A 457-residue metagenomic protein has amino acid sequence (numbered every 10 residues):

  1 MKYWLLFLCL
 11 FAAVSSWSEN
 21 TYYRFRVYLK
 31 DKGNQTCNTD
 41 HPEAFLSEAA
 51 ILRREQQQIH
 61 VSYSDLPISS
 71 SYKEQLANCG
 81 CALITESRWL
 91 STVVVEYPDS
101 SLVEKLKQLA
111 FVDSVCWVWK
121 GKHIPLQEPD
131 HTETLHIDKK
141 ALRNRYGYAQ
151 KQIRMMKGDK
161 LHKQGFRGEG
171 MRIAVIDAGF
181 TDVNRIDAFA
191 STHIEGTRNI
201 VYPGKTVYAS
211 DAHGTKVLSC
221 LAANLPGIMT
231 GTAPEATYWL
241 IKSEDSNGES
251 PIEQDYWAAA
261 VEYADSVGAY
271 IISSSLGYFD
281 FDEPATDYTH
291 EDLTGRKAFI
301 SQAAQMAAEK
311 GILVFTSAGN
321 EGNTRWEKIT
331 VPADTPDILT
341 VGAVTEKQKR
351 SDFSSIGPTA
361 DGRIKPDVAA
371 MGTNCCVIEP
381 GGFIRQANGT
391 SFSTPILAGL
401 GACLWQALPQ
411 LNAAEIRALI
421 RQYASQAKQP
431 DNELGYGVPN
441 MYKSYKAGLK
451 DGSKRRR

Functional and structural regions predicted by a protein language model:
M1-Y22: Bacterial Sec-dependent N-terminal signal peptides
E19-E133: Inhibitory N-terminal propeptides of secreted protease zymogens
Y22, S114, A149, D159-R198 (+8 more regions): Subtilisin-like serine protease catalytic core
L83-S87, L102-V103, Q127-V175, R198-S210 (+3 more regions): N-terminal domain-start motif of subtilase-like serine proteases
H162, N224-G227, L240-D334, A360-R363 (+3 more regions): Substrate-binding/access-modulating region of protease and related hydrolase catalytic domains
E169, G204-T215, G295-R296, R385-A398: Gly/Ser-rich catalytic serine loop of serine hydrolases
N184-T197, A343-S391, K428: Catalytic-core environment of secreted peptidases
L218-L221, I241-D245, V368, G372-L434 (+2 more regions): Hydrolase catalytic cores
